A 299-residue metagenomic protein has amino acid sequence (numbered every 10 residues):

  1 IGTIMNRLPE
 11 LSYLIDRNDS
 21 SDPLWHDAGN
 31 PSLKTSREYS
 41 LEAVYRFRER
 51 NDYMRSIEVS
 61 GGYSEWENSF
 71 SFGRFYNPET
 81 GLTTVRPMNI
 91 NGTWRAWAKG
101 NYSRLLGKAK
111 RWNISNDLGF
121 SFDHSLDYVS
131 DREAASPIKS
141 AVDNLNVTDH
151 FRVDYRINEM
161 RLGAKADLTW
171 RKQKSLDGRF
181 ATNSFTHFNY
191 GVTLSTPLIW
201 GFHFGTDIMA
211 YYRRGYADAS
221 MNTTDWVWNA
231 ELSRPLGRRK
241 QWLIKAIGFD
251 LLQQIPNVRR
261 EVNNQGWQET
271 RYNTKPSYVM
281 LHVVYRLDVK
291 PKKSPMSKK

Functional and structural regions predicted by a protein language model:
I1-K299: Exposed, low-structure sequence patches enriched in small/polar residues
